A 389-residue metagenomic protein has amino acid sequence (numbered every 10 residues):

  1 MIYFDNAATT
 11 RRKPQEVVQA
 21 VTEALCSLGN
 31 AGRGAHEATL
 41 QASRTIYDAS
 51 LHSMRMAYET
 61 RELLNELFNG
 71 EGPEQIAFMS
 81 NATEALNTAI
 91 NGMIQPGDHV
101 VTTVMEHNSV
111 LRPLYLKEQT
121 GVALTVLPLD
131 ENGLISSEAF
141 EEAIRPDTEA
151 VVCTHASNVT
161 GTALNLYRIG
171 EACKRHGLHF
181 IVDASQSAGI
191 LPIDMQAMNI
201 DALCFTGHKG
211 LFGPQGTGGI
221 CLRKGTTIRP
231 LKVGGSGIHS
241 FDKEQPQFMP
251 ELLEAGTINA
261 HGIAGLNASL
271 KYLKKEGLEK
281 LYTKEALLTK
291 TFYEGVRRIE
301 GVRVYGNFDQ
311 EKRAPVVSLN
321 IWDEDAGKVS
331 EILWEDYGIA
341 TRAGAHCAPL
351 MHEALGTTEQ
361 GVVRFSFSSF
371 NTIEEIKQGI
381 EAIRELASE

Functional and structural regions predicted by a protein language model:
M1-E389: Pyridoxal 5′-phosphate
